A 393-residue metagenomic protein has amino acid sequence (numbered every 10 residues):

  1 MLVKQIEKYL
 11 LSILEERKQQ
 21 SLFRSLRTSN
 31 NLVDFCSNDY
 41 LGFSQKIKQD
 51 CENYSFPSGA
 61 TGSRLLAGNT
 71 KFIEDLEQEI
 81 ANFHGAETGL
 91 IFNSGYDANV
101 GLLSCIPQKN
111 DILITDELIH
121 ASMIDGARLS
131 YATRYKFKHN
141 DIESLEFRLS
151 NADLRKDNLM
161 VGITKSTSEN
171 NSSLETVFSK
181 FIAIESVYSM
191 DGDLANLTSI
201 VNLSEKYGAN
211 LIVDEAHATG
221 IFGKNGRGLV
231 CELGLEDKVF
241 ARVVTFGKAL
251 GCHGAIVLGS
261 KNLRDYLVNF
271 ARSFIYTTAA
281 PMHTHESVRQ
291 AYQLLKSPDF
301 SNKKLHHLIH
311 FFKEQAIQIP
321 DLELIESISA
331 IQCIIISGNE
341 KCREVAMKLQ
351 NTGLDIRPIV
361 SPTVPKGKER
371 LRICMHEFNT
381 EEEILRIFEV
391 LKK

Functional and structural regions predicted by a protein language model:
L2-G59, A209: N-terminal "arm"/small-domain region of PLP-dependent enzymes with the aminotransferase-like
G42, K304-H310, I319-G353, T363 (+1 more regions): Conserved PLP-binding catalytic core of the aspartate aminotransferase-like
K46-I47, N82, N351-T352, T363-K393: PLP-dependent enzyme catalytic core of the Aspartate aminotransferase-like
P57-G95, E117: Conserved N-terminal alpha-helix of the aminotransferase class I/II PLP-enzyme fold
L102-A121: Conserved PLP-anchoring active-site segment centered on the Schiff-base-forming lysine
Y135, H139-V213: Active-site phosphate-binding strand-loop segment of PLP-dependent enzymes
N225, C231-Y266: Active-site PLP attachment segment
A249-E314, D321-I325: PLP-dependent aminotransferase class I/II
